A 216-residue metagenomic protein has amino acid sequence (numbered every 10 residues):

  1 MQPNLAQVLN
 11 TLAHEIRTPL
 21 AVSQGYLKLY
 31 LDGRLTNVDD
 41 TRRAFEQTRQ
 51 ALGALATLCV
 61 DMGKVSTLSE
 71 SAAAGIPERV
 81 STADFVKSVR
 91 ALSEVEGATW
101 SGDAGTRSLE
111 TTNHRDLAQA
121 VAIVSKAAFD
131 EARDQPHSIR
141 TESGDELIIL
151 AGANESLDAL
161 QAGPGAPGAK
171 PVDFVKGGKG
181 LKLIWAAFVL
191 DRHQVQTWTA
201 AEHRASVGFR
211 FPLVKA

Functional and structural regions predicted by a protein language model:
V22-N37: Conserved C-terminal segment of the DHp
D39-D40, S69-S81, L109-T112: Short flexible loop/turn segments at helix-to-beta-strand junctions within the C-terminal catalytic HATPase_c
Q50-L55: Short alpha-helical segment of the dimerization/phosphotransfer core of two-component systems
E78-E94, A120-K126: Short beta-to-alpha transition helix within the HATPase_c
T99-L109, G144: Conserved catalytic submotifs in the C-terminal HATPase_c
L147-G180: Glycine-rich/acidic phosphate-handling loop/turn and adjacent ATP-lid/helix of nucleotide-binding kinase/ATPase domains
L183-Q194: Conserved glycine-/histidine-rich ATP-lid loop and adjacent helix of the Bergerat-fold HATPase_c
